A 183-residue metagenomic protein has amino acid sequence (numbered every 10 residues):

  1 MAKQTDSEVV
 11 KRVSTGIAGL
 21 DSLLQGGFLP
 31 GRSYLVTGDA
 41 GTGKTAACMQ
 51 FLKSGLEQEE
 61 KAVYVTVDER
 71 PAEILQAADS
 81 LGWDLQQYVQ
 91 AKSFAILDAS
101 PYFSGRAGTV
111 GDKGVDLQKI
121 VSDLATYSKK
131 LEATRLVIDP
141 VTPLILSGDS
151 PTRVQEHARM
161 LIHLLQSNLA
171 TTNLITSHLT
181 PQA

Functional and structural regions predicted by a protein language model:
M1-L81: The Walker A/P-loop phosphate-binding site
S22-G27, L56-E60, I96-D98, A133-L136 (+2 more regions): A broad, low-specificity signal for short, low-complexity segments enriched in glycine/proline and polar/charged
G26-L29, S54-Q58, Q86-Q90, T126-K130 (+1 more regions): Conserved catalytic network of the ASCE P-loop NTPase/AAA+ motor domain
Y34, G111-A183: P-loop NTPase motor core
E60-P143: Conserved inter-motif catalytic segment of the P-loop NTP-binding fold
